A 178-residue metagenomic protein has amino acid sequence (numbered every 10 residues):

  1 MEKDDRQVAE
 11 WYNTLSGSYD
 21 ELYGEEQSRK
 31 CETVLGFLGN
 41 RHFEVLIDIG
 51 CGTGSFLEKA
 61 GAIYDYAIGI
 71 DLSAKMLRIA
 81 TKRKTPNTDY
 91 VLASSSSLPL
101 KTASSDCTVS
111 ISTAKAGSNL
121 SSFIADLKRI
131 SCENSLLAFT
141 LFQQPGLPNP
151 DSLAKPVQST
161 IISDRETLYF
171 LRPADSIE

Functional and structural regions predicted by a protein language model:
M1-G39, P145-G146: Conserved class I S-adenosyl-L-methionine
I47, G52-S97: Class I SAM-dependent methyltransferase SAM/SAH-binding core
V109: A conserved beta-strand element that flanks and buttresses the S-adenosyl-L-methionine
S112-T113: Short catalytic micro-motifs in class I SAM-dependent methyltransferases
S121-E133: A short glycine-rich, Lys/Arg-flanked "PGG" loop and its adjoining helix->strand segment in the class I
N134-F142: Conserved beta-strand signature within the Rossmann-like core of class I S-adenosyl-L-methionine
Q144-K155: Short alpha-helix
T160-E178: Core SAM-dependent methyltransferase catalytic element
